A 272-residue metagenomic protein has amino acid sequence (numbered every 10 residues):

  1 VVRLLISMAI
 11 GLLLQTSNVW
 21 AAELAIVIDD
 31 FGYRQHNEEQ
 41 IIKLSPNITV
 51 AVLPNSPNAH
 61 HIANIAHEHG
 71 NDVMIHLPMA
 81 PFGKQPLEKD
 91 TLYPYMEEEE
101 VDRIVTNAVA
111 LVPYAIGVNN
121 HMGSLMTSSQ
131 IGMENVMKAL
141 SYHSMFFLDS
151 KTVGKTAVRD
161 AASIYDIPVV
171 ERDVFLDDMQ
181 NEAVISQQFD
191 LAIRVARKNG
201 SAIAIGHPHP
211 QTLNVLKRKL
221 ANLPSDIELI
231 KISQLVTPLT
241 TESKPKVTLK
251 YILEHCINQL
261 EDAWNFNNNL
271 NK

Functional and structural regions predicted by a protein language model:
V1-I6: Positively charged n-region of N-terminal signal peptides that target proteins for export
S7-T16: Bacterial N-terminal signal peptides
W20-Q85: Active-site beta->alpha N-cap acidic-glycine motif
L24-D29, I48-V50, N71-L77, V118-N120 (+4 more regions): Hydrophobic faces of well-ordered beta-strands that scaffold small-molecule active sites in alpha/beta enzyme cores
L24-I28, K89-E99, D178-A183: Active-site mouth loops of central-metabolism enzymes
A66-Y114: Substrate-binding cleft of extracellular glycoside hydrolase catalytic domains
E98-D190, V195-R197, H207-E228: Catalytic domains of cell-wall/extracellular-matrix polysaccharide-remodeling enzymes, centered on de-N-acetylation
L140-V153, Q211-K272: C-terminal domain-boundary segment and adjacent tail
